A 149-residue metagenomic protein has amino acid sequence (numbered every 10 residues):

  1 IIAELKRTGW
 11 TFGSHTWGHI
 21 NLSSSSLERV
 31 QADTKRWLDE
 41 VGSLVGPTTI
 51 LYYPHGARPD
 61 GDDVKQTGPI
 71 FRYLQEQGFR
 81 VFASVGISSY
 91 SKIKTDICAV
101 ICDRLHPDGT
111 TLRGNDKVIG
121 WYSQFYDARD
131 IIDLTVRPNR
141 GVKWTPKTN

Functional and structural regions predicted by a protein language model:
I1-T8, P59: Active-site beta->alpha N-cap acidic-glycine motif
R7-W10, G46: A short helix-to-beta-strand connector/capping loop
G9-F12, I97: Sequence-level motif detector for i,i+2 pairs with an aromatic at +2
T11-H19: Histidine-centered catalytic micro-motifs
S24-N149: C-terminal active-site subregion of NodB/CE4 polysaccharide deacetylases
